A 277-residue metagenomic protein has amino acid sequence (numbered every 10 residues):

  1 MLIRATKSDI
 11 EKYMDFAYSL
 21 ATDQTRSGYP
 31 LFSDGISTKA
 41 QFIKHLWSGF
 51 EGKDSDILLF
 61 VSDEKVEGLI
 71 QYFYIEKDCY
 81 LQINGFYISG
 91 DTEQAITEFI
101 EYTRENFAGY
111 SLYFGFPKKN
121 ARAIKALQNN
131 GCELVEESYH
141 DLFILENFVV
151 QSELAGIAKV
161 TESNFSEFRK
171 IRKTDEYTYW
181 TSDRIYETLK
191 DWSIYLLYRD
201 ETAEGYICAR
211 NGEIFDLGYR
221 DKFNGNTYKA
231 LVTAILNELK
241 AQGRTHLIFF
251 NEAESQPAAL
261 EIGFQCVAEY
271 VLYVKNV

Functional and structural regions predicted by a protein language model:
M1-Q41, S138, F148-W180: Short amphipathic alpha-helix that is part of the acyltransferase structural core
K7, G28-A95, Y198-N226: Conserved donor-binding loop and adjoining core beta-sheet/short helix segment in diverse acyl/aminoacyl transferases
P30, D34, L236-K240, Q256: N-terminal interaction modules that seed assembly of large macromolecular complexes
D56-L58, C79-L81, E137-F143, S193-Y195 (+1 more regions): Short beta-strand micro-motifs in enzyme catalytic cores
D91-E105, N224-E238: Conserved acetyl-CoA-binding loop-helix of GNAT-fold acetyltransferases
N106-K118, K240-N251: Conserved GNAT acetyl-CoA-binding A-motif
A121, K125-S152, T245-V277: Active-site/acyl-donor-binding loops of N-acyltransferases
R172-C208: A mid-sequence, solvent-exposed acidic-amphipathic segment
